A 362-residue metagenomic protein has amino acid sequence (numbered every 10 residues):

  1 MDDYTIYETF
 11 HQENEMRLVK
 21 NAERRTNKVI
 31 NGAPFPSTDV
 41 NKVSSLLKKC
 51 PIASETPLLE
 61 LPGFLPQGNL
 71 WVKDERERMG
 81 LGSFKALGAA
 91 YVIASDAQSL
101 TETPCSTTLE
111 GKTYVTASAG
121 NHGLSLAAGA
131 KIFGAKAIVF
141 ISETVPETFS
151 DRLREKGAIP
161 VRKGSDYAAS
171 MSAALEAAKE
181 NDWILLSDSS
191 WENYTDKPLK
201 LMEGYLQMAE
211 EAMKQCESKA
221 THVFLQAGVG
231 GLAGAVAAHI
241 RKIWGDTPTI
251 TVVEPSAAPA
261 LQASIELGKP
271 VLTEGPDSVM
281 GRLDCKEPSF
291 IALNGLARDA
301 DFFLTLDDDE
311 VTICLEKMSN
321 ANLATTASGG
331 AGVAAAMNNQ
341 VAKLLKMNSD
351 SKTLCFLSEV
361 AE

Functional and structural regions predicted by a protein language model:
M1-E362: PLP-dependent amino-acid enzyme catalytic core
